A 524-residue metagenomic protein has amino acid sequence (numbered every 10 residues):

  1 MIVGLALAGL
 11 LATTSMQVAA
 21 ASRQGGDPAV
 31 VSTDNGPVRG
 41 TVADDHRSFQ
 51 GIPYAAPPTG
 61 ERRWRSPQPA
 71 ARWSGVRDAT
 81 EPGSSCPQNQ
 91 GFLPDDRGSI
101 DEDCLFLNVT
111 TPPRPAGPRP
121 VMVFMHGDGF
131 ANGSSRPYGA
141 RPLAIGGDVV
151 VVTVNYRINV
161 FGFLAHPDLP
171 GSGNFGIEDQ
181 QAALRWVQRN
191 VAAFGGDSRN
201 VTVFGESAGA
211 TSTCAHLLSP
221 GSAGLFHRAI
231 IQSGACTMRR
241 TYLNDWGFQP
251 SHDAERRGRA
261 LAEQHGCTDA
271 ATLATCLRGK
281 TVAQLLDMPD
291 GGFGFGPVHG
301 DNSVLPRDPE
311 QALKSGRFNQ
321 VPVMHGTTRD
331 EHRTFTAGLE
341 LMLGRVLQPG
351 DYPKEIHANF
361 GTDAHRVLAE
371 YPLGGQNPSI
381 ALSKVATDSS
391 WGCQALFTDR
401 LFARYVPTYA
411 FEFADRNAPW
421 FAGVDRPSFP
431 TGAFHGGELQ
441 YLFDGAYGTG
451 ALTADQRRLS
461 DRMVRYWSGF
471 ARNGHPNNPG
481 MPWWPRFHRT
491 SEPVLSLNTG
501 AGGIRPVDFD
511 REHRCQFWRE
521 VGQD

Functional and structural regions predicted by a protein language model:
M1-A21: Secretory targeting and sorting signals
V18-N174, P349, G445-A446, G450-M463 (+4 more regions): Non-catalytic accessory segments of hydrolases
F92-D95, R189, A215, A223 (+3 more regions): Substrate-access "cap/lid" subdomains that shape and gate the entrance to catalytic or ligand-binding pockets
C104, S172-A192, P250-R256: Alpha/beta-hydrolase active-site loop
P120, F194-E206: Alpha/beta-hydrolase fold nucleophile elbow
N155, F204, S219, I230-S233 (+2 more regions): Alpha/beta-hydrolase-fold catalytic nucleophile elbow
G205-A215: Glycine-rich nucleophile elbow surrounding the catalytic serine of serine-hydrolase chemistry
A337, G392-D524: Mobile gating loops/cap/lid regions near enzyme active sites that modulate substrate access
